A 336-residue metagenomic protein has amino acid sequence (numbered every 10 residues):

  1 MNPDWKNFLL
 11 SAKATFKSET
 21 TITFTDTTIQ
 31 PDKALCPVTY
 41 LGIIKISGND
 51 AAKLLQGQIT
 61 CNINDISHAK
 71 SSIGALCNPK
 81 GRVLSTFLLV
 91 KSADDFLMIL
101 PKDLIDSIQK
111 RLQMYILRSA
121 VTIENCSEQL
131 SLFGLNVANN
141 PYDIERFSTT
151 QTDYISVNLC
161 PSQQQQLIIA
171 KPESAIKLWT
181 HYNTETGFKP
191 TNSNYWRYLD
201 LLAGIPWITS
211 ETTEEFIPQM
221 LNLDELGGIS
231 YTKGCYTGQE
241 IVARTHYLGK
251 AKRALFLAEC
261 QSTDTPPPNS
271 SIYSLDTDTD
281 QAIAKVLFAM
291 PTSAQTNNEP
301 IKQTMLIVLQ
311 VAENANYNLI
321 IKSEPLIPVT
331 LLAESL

Functional and structural regions predicted by a protein language model:
M1-I73, C77-N78, R82-L84: Acidic, proline/glycine-enriched N-terminal capping motif
W5-L9, L221-I229, A243-L336: Glycine-rich, small/acidic residue-mixed loop/short-helix segments
D32-C36, G42-I43, L88-A203: Acidic, low-complexity central loop/insert segments
D50-L55, I105-Q109, N140-D143, E173-H181 (+2 more regions): Short, conserved charged micro-motifs
N62-I63, Q113-V121, N183-S193, D276-T279 (+1 more regions): A common structural junction motif
S193, Y198-D224: Short, conserved active-site entrance elements at the starts or edges of catalytic domains
Q239-E240: Structural motif
